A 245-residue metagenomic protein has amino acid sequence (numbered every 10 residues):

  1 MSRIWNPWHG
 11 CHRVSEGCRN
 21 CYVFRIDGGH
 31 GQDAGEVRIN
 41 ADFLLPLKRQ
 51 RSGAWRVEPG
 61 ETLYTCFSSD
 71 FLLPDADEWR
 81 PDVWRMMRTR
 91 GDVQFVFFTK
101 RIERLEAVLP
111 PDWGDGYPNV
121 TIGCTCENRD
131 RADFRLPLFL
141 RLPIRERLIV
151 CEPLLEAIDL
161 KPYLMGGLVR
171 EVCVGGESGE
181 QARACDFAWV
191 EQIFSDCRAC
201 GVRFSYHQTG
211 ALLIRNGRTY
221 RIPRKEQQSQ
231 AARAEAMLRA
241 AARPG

Functional and structural regions predicted by a protein language model:
M1-H9, H30, L155, K161-G245: Auxiliary Fe-S-binding modules of radical SAM enzymes
S2-S15, R19-V120, R129, I158-V169: Conserved Radical SAM active-site core
C18, T65, F97, F139 (+3 more regions): Conserved, mostly hydrophobic/aromatic
S68-D70, K100-I102, T125-R129, E152-L154 (+2 more regions): Active-site beta-loop-alpha junctions enriched in small/polar residues
W79-M86, R135-L138, W189-I193: A general structural detector for well-ordered alpha-helical segments in enzyme core domains, enriched
R88-G91, P143, E191, R198: Anion (oxyanion) recognition and catalysis
R101-R104, A132, R183-V190: Active-site-adjacent beta->alpha loops and helix N-cap segments on the catalytic face of soluble alpha/beta enzymes
C124-N128, A132, P137-E171, G176: Histidine/lysine/aspartate-rich catalytic loop segments that bind and position anionic ligands
